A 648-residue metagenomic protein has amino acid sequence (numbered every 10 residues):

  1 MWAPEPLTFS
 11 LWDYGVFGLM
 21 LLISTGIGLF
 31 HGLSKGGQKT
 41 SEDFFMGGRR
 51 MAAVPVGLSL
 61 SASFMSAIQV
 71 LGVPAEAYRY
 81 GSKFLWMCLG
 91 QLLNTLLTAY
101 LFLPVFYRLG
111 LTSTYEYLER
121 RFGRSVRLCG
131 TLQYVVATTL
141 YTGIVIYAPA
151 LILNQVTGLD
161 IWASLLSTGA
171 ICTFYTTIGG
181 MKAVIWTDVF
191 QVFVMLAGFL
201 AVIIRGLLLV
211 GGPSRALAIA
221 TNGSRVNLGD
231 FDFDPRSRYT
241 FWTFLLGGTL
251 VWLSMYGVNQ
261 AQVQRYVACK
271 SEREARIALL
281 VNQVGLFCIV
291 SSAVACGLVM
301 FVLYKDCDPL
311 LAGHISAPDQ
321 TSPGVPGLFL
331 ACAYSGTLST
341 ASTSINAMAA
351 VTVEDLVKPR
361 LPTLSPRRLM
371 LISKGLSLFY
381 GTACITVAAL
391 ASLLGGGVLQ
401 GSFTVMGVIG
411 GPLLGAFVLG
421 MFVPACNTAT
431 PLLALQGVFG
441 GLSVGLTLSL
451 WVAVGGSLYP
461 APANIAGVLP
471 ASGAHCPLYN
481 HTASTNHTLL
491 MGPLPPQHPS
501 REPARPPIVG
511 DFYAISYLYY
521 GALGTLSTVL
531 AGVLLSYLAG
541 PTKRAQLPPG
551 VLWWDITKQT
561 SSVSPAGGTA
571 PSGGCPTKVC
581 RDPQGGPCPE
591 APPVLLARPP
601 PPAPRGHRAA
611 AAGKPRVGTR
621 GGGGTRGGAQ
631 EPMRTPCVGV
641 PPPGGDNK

Functional and structural regions predicted by a protein language model:
M1-R598, K614, C637-G639, G644-K648: Membrane-embedded helix-loop-helix hairpins and adjacent transmembrane boundary segments in multi-pass transporters
A609-A612: Intrinsically disordered cytoplasmic signaling tails of single-pass cell-surface receptors
